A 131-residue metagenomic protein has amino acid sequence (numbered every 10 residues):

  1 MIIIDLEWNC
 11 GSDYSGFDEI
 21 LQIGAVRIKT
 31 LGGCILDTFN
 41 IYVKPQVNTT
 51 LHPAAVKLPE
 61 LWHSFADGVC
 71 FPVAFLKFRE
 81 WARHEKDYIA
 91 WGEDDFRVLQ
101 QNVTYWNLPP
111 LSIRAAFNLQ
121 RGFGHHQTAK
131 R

Functional and structural regions predicted by a protein language model:
M1-R97, Q101-T104: Conserved non-catalytic scaffold segment of RNase H-like nuclease domains
V103-R114: A short alpha->loop->secondary-structure connector
A116-R131: Short alpha-helix plus adjacent loop in nuclease-associated cores
